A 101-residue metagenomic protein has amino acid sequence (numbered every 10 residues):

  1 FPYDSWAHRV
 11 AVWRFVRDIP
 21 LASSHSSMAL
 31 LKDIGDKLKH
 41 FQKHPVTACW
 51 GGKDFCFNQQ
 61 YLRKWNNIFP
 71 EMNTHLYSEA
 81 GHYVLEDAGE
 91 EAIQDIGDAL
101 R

Functional and structural regions predicted by a protein language model:
F1-P2: The alpha/beta-hydrolase serine catalytic core
S5-N67, L76: Conserved serine/cysteine hydrolase catalytic core
P70-R101: Catalytic active-site module of serine/aspartate enzymes centered on a nucleophile-bearing elbow/loop
